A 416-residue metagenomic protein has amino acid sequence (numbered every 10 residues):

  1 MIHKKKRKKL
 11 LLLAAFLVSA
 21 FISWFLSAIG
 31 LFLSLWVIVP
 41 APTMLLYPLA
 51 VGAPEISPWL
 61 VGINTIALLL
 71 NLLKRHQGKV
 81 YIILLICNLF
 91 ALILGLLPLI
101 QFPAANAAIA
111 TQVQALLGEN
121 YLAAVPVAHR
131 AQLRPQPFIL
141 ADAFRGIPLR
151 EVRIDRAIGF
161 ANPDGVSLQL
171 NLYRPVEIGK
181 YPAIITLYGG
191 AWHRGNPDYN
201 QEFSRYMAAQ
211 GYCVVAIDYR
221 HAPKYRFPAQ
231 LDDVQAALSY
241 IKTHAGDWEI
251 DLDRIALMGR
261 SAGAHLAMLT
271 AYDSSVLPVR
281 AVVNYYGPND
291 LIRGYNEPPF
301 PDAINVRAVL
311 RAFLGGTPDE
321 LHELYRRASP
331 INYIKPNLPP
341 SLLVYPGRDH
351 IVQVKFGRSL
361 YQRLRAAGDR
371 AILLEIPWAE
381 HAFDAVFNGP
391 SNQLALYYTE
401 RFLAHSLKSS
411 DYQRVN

Functional and structural regions predicted by a protein language model:
L13-F21, W36-P42, L342-V344, K355-N416: C-terminal catalytic histidine-bearing segment of alpha/beta-hydrolase fold enzymes
F32-N64, L68, V127-I178: N-terminal cap/lid segment of alpha/beta-hydrolase-fold proteins
W36, P40, A236-P299: Primarily recognizes the serine-hydrolase "nucleophile elbow" in alpha/beta-hydrolase and SGNH/GDSL folds
E55-I56, G195-S204, V215-R254, V386-A395: Catalytic nucleophile-loop/oxyanion-hole region of alpha/beta-hydrolase and closely related hydrolase-like folds
N120-Q136, M268-E323: Hydrolase active-site cap/lid region
K180-G190: Short beta-strand element of the alpha/beta-hydrolase
L291, R348-V352: Acidic catalytic loop of the alpha/beta-hydrolase fold
N337, L342-Y345, D349: Short beta-strand/loop motif that positions the catalytic acidic residue of the alpha/beta-hydrolase fold
